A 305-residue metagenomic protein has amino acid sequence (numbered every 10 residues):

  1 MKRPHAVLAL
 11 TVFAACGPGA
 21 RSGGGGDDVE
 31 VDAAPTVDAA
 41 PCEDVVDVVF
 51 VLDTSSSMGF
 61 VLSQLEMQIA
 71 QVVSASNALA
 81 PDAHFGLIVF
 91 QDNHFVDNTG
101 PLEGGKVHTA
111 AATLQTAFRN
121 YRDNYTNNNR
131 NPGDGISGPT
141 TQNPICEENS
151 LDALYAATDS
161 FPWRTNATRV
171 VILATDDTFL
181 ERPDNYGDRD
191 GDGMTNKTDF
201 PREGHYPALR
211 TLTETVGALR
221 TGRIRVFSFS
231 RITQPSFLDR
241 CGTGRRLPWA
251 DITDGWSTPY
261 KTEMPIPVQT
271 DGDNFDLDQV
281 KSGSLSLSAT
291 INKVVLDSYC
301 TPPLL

Functional and structural regions predicted by a protein language model:
M1-V7: Bacterial N-terminal signal peptides that target proteins for export
K2, D27-E30: Intrinsically disordered, low-complexity polyampholyte segments enriched for Lys and acidic residues
L8-L10, M58: Generic leucine side-chain signal with a strong bias for well-ordered alpha-helical environments
V12-A15: C-terminal motif of bacterial Sec signal peptides marking the signal peptidase cleavage site
G17-G24, V31-L305: Divalent cation-coordinating acidic motifs and surrounding scaffolds that mediate Ca2+/Mg2+/Mn2+/Zn2+-dependent binding
